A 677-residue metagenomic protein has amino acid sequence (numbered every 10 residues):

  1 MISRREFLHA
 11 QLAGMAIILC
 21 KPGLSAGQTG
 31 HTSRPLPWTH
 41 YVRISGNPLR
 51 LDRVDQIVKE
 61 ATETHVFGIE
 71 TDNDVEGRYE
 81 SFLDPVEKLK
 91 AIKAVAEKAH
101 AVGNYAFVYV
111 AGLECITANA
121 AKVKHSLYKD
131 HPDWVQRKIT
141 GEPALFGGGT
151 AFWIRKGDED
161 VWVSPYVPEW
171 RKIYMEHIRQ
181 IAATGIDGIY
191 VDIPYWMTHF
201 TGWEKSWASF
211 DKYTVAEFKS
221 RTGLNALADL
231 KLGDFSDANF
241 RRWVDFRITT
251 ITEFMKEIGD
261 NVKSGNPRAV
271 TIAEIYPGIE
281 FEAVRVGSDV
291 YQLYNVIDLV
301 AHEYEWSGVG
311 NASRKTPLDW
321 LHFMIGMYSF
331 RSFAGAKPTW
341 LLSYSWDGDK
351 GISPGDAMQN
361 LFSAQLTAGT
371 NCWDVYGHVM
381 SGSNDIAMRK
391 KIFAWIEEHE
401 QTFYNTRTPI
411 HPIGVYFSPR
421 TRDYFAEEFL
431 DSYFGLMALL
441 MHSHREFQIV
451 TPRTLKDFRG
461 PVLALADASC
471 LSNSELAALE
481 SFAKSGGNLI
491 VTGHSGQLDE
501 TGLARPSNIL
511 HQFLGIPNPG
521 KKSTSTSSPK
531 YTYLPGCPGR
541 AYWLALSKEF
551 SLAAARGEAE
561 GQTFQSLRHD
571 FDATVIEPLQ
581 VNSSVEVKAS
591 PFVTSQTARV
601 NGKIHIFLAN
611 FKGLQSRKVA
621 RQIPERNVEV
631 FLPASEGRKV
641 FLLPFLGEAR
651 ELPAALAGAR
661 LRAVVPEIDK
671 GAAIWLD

Functional and structural regions predicted by a protein language model:
M1-I2: Secretory targeting signals
E6-G27: N-terminal export signals
T39-L49, V75-L89, K156-K172, S236-T252 (+6 more regions): The substrate-binding groove and active-site-proximal loops of carbohydrate-active enzymes, especially glycoside
H40-I44, I69-T71, A106-V108, I189-V191 (+4 more regions): Hydrophobic faces of well-ordered beta-strands that scaffold small-molecule active sites in alpha/beta enzyme cores
D52-G77, T184, F362: Catalytic domains of carbohydrate-active enzymes, especially glycoside hydrolases
V75-A111: Aromatic-lined substrate-binding rim segments of carbohydrate-active enzymes
T140-M324, S329: Polysaccharide-binding and catalytic clefts of secreted carbohydrate-active enzymes
T252-P277, Y294-D677: Carbohydrate-binding surfaces of carbohydrate-active enzymes
